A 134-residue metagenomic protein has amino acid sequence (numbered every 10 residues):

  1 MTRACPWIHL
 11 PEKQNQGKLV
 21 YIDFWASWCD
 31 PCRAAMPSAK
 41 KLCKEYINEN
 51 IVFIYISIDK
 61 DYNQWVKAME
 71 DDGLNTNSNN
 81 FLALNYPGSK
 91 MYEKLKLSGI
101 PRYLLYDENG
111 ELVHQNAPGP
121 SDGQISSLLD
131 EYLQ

Functional and structural regions predicted by a protein language model:
T2-V20: A short beta-strand-turn-helix
R3, V66-E108: Short, internal strand/loop/helix patches that form the active-site neighborhood or redox-interaction surface
Q14-N15, L42, S89-Y92: C-terminal structured domains
Q16-G17, N48, L97: Active-site acidic short loop of glycosyltransferases
D23, F53-S57: Short beta-strand segments
F24-K41: Conserved redox-active cysteine motifs that mediate thiol-disulfide chemistry, especially di-cysteine Cys-X(1-2)-Cys
L105-Q134: Thiol-/selenol-based redox modules, centered on thioredoxin-like and closely related oxidoreductase domains
